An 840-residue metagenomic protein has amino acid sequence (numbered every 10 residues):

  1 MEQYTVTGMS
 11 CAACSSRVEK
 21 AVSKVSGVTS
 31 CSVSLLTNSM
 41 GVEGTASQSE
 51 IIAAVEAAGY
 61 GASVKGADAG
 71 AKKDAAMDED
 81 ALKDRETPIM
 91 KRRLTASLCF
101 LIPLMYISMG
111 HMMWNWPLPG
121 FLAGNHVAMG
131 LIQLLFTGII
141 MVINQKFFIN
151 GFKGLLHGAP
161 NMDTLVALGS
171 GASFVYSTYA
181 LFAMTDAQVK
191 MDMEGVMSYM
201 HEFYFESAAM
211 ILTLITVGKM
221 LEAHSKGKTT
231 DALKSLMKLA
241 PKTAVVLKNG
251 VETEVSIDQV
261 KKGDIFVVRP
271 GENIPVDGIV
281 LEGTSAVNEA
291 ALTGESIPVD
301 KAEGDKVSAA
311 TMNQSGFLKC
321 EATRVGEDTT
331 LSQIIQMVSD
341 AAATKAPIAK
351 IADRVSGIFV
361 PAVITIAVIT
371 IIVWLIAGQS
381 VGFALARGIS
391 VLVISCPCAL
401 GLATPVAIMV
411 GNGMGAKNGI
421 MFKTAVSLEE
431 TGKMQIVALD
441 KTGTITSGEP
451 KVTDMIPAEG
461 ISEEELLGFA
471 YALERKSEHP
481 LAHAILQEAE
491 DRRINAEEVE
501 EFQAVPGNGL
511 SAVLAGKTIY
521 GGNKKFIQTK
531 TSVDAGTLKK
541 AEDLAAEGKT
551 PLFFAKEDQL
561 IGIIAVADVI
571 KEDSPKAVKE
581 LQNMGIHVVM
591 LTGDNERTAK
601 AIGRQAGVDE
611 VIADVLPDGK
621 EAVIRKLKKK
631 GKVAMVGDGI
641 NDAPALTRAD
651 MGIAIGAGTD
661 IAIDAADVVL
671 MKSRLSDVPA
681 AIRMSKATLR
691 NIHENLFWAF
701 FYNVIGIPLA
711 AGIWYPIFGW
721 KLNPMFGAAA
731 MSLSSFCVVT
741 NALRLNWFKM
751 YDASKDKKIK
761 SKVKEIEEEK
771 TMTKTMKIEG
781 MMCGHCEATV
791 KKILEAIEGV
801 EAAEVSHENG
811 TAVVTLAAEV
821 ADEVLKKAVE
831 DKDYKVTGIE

Functional and structural regions predicted by a protein language model:
M1-A128, K153, V251-E252, Q336-T344 (+1 more regions): Flexible metal-binding regulatory segments at protein termini and peripheral loops
S16, T29, M434, L514-G516 (+3 more regions): Conserved ATP-binding TGD loop and adjacent catalytic N/P-domain core of P-type ATPases
S26-E43, Q48-S49, E202-F203, K234-D328 (+3 more regions): Conserved cytosolic catalytic loops of P-type ATPases
I89-T243, R354, M455, G719-P724: Transmembrane helix-loop-helix hairpins at the membrane interface
M113-V127, L156, V175, M414 (+8 more regions): Membrane-embedded alpha-helical bundles of multi-pass transporters
M184-A187, M193-V196, A209-P270, K301 (+6 more regions): Juxtamembrane coupling segments of multi-pass membrane pumps/enzymes
L292, I351, A386, A399-L473 (+4 more regions): Conserved catalytic phosphorylation-site environment of P-type ATPases
V452, I456-M584, E596, V608-I624: P-type ATPase nucleotide-binding
